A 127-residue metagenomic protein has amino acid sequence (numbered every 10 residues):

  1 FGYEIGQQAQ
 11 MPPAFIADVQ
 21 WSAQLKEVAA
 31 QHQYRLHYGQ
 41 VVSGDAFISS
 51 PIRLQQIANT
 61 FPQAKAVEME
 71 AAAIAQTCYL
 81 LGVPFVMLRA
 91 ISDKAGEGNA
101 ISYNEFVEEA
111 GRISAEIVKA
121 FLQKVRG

Functional and structural regions predicted by a protein language model:
F1-F61: Mid-sequence, gly/pro-rich, charge-dense loop/helix-turn segments that line enzyme active sites
G2, G6, G39, G44 (+4 more regions): Residue-identity detector for glycine
I16, Q20, I52, M69-A72 (+2 more regions): Conserved active-site and cofactor/substrate-binding residues in soluble primary-metabolism enzymes
K26, A72-A75, Y79, A115-K119: Predominant activation on well-ordered alpha-helical scaffold segments within soluble catalytic domains
F47-A100: A C-terminal functional module that forms or caps the active site or interfaces directly with catalytic machinery
A95-G127: His/Asp/Glu-rich mid-to-C-terminal helical/loop segments that flank catalytic regions of hydrolases
